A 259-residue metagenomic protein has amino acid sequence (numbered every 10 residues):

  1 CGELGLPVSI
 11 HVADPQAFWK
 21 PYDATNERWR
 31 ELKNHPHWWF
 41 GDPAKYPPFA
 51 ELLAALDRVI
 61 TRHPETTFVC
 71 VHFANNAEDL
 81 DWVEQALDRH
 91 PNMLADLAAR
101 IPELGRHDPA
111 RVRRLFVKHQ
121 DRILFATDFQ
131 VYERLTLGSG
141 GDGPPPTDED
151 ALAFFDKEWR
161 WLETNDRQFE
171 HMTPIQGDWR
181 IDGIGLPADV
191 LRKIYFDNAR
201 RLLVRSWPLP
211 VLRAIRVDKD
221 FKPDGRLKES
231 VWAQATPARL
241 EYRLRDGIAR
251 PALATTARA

Functional and structural regions predicted by a protein language model:
C1-W82: Divalent metal-binding pocket/active-site signature
V12-D14, A99, F129, L227: A mature extracytoplasmic/lumenal domain signature
K20, G105, L135, D224 (+1 more regions): Short acidic, gly/pro-rich beta-turn/loop elements at beta-sheet edges and active-site/ligand-binding grooves
A50-R58, T67-P208: H/E-rich (His + Asp/Glu) clusters that bind or coordinate divalent metals
P208-A259: Structural preference for beta-rich elements and adjacent junctions enriched in aromatics
